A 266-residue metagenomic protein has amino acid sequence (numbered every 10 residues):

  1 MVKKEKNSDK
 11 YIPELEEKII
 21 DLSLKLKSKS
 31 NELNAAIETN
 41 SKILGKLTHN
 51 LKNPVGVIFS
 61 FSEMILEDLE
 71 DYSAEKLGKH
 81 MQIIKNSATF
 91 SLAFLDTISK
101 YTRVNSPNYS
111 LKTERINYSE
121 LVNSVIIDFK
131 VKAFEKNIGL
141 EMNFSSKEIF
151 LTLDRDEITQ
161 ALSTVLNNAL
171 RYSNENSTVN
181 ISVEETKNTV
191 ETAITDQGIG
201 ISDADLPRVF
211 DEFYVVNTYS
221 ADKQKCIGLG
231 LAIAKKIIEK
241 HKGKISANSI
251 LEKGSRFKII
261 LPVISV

Functional and structural regions predicted by a protein language model:
N31-I65, E70: Primarily the dimerization/phosphotransfer
N86-S91: Short alpha-helical segment of the dimerization/phosphotransfer core of two-component systems
S106-L111, F150-L153: Conserved micro-motifs of the catalytic ATP-binding
K112-N117, F134, G139-I149: Conserved catalytic submotifs in the C-terminal HATPase_c
I201-V215: Short conserved segment of the HATPase_c
G230, A234: Short alpha-helical Gxxx[C/S/T] motif in the catalytic ATP-binding
K242-G243: Conserved glycine-rich
